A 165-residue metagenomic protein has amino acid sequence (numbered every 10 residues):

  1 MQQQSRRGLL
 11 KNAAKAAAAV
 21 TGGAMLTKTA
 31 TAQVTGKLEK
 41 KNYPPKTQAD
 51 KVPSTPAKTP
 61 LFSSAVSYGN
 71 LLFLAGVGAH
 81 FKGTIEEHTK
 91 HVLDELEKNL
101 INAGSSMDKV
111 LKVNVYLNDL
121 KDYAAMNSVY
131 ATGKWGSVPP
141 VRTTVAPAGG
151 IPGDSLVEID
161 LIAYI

Functional and structural regions predicted by a protein language model:
Q2-K90, I101, N118-I165: N-terminal presequence-like segments and the immediate start of the first folded domain
L100-D108: Phosphate/pyrophosphate-binding loops at sites that engage ATP/ADP/AMP, CoA/4′-phosphopantetheine, polyphosphate
D108-V110, R142: Short secondary-structure junction motifs
V110-D119: Acidic helix-start/capping segments at beta-turn-to-alpha-helix junctions
